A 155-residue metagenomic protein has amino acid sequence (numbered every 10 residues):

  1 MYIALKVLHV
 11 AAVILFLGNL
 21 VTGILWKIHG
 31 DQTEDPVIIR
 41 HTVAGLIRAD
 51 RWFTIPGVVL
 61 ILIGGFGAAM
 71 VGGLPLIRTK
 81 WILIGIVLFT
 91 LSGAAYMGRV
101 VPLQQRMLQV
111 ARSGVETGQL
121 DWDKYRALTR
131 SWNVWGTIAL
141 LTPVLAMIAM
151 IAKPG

Functional and structural regions predicted by a protein language model:
M1-G155: Polytopic transmembrane helical bundles with strong interfacial aromatic enrichment
